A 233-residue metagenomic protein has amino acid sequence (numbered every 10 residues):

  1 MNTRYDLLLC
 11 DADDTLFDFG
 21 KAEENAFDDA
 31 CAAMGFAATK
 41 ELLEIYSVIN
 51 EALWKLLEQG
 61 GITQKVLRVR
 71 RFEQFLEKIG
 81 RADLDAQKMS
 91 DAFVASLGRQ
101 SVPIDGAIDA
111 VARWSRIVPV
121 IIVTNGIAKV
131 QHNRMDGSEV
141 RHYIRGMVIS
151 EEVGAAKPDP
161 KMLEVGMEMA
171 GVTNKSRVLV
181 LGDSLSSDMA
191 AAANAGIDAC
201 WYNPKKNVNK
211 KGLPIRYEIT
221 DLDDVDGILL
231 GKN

Functional and structural regions predicted by a protein language model:
M1-L8, K21, A32, A112 (+2 more regions): Asp-based, Mg2+/Mn2+-dependent phosphohydrolase catalytic module
N2-A12, L16-D105: N-terminal helical cap/lid subdomain that shapes the substrate entry/recognition surface in HAD-like hydrolases
A37, A82, I117-V118, T173: Secondary-structure boundary/capping positions in well-ordered alpha/beta enzyme cores
G60, R99, V120, S176-R177: A generic structural signal for short
G106-I117: Catalytic-core regions built around general acid/base machinery
